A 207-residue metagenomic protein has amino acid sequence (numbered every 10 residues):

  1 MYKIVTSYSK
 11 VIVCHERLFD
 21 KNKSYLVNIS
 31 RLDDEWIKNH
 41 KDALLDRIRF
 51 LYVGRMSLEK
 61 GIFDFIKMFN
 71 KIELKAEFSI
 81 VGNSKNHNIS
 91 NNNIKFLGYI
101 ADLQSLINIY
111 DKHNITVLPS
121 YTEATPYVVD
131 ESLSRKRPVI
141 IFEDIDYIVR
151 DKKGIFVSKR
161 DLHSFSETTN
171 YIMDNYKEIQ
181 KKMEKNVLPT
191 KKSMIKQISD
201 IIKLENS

Functional and structural regions predicted by a protein language model:
M1-I37: A short, active-site helix/loop in glycosyltransferases that binds the activated sugar's phosphate group
I48, Y52-K71, I80: A conserved mid-protein helix/loop that constitutes part of the nucleotide-sugar donor-binding site
H87-A101: Nucleotide-activated donor-binding/catalytic signature segment of Leloir-type glycosyltransferases, i.e., the conserved
I107-H113: Short alpha-helical donor nucleotide-sugar binding micro-motif in glycosyltransferases
Y121: Aromatic "clamp/platform" in nucleotide-sugar-dependent glycosyltransferases that forms part of the donor/acceptor
P138-F142: Short hydrophobic beta-strand element within catalytic cores of glycosyltransferases and related nucleotide-activated
G154-H163, T169-Y176: Conserved acidic donor-binding segment of nucleotide-sugar-dependent glycosyltransferases
Y176-S207: A charged, aromatic-enriched C-terminal amphipathic alpha-helix characteristic of glycosyltransferases across folds
